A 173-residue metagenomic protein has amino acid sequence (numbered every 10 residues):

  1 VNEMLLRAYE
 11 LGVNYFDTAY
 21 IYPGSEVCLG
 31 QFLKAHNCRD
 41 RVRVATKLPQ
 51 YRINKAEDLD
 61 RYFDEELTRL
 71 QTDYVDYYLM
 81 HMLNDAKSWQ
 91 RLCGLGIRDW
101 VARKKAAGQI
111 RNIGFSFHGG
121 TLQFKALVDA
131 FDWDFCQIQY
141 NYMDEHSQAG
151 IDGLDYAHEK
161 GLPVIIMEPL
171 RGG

Functional and structural regions predicted by a protein language model:
V1-A8, N54-Q71, H118-V128: Short, acidic/polar
V1-V42, A106: N-terminal binding-site loop/beta-alpha segment at the start of enzyme catalytic domains that lines or forms
A8, F16, L29, V44 (+5 more regions): Conserved, mostly hydrophobic/aromatic
E10, G30-R43, D64-D73, A126-F131 (+1 more regions): Acidic (Asp/Glu)-rich catalytic clusters
A19-V27, Y51-E57, A86-W89, Y142-Q148: Acidic-and-aromatic substrate-binding clefts and catalytic sites of carbohydrate-active enzymes
D40-R52, Y78-H81: A short, structured active-site edge motif that brings together acidic residues
L67-W89: Active-site groove signature of glycoside hydrolases
L83-G173: Beta/alpha (TIM)-barrel catalytic core signal, keyed to glycine-rich beta->alpha loops juxtaposed to Asp/Glu that bind
